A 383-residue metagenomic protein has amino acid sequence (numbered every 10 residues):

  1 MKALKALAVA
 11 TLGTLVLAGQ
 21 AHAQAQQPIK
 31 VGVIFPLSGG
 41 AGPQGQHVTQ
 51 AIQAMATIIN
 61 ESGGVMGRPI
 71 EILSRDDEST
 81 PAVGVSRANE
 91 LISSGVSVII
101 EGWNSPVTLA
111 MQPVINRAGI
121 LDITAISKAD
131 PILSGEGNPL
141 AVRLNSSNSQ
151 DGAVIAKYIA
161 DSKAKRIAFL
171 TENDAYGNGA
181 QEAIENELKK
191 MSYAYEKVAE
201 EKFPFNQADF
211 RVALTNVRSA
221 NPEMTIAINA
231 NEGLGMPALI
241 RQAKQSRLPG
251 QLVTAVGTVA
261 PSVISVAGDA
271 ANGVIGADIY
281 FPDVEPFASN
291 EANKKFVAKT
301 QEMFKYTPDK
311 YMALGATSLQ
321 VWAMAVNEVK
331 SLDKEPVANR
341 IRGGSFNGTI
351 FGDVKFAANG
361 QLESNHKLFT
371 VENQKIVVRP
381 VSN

Functional and structural regions predicted by a protein language model:
M1-A8: Bacterial N-terminal signal peptides that target proteins for export
L17-A23: Sec/Tat signal peptide C-region and signal peptidase I cleavage site
A23-I29: Cleaved targeting-peptide boundary
P28, P43-Q50, I58, V65-I132 (+3 more regions): Beta-alpha junction/loop-to-helix N-cap segments that form part of ligand/metal-binding clefts
I29-A51, R75-A82, W103-N104, L170-G179 (+2 more regions): Extracytoplasmic "Venus flytrap"
V85-S86, D130-L133, N138-R247, P286-E291 (+3 more regions): Extracellular/periplasmic Venus flytrap/periplasmic-binding protein
I240-A316, E372-S382: Extracellular/periplasmic periplasmic-binding protein-like sensory domains
K299-M312, V321-K375: Segments of small-molecule ligand-sensing domains
